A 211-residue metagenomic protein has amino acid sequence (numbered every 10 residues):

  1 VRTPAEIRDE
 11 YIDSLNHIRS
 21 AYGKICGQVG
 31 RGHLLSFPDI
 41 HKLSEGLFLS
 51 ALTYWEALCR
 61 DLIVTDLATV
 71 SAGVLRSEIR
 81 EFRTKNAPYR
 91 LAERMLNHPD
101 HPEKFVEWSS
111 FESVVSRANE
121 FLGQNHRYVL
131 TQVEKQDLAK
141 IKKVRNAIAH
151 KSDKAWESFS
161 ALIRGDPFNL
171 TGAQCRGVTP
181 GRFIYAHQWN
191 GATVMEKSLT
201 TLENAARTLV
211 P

Functional and structural regions predicted by a protein language model:
R2-G27, V133-Q136, V144, H150-P211: Polyanionic, low-complexity intrinsically disordered segments
K24-L35, I40: Short, Lys/Arg-rich flexible segments
L34, I40-V144: Helix-loop junctions and short alpha-helical segments
